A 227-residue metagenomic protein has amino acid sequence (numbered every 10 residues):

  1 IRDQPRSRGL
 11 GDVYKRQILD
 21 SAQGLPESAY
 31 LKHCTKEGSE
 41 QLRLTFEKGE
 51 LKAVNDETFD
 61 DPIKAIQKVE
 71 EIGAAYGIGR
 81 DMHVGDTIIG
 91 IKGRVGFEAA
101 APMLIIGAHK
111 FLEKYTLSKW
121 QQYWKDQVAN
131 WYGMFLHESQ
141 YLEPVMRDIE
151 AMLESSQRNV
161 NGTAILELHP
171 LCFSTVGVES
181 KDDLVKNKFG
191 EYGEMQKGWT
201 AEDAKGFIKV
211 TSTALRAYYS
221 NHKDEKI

Functional and structural regions predicted by a protein language model:
I1-L10, Y14: Single conserved hydrophobic/aromatic residue that forms the stacking wall/gate of nucleotide- or nucleobase-binding
I18-I227: AMP-forming adenylation/ATP pyrophosphatase catalytic core
